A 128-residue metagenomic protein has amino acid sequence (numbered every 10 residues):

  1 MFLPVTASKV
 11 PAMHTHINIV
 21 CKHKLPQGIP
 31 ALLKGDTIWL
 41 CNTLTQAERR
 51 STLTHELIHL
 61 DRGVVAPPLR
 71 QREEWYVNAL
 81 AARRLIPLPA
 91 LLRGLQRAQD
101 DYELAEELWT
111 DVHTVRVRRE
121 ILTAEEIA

Functional and structural regions predicted by a protein language model:
M1-A128: Active-site hotspot residues in diverse enzymes, especially metal/ion-binding acidic/histidine motifs
